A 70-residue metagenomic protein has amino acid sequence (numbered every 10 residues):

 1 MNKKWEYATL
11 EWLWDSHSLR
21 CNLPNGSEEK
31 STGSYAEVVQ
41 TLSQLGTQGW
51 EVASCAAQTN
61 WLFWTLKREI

Functional and structural regions predicted by a protein language model:
M1-I70: Terminus-proximal functional modules
